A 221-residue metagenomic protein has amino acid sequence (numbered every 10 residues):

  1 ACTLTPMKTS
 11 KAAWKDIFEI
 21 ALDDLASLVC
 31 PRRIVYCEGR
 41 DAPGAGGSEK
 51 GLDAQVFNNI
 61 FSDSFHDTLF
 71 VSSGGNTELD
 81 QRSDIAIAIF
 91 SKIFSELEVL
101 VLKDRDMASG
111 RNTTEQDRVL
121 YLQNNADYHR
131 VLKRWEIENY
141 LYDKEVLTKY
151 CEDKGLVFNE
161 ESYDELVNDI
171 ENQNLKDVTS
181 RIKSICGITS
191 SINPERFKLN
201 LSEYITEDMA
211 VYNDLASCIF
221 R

Functional and structural regions predicted by a protein language model:
A1-S27, A210-D214, R221: Switch/communication elements of ASCE P-loop NTPase nucleotide-binding domains
K11-F18, D80-I89, N139-E152: Short, surface-exposed amphipathic charged segments that create phosphate/polyanion-binding patches used for binding
R33, D53, R134-E138, K198 (+1 more regions): Short runs of predominantly hydrophobic/aromatic residues within well-ordered alpha helices that form helix-helix
R33-K133: Conserved helicase/translocase motor-coupling segment
F61-H66, E152, G187, T206: Residue-level recognition of short, structured coil/turn motifs that connect secondary structure elements
E96-I192: Activity-critical C-terminal alpha-helical subdomain
S180-R221: Terminal low-complexity/disordered tails
